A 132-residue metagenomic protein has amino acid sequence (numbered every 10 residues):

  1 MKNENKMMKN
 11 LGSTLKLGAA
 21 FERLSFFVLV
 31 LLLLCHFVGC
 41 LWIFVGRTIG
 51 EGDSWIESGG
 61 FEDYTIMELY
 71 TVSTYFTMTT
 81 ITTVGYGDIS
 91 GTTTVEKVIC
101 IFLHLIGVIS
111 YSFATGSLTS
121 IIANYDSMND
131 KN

Functional and structural regions predicted by a protein language model:
M1, M7-A20: A conserved hydrophobic secondary-structure block that centers on an alpha-helix together with its immediately flanking
M1-K2, E22-G39, G60-K131: Pore domain of cation channels
M8-L11, G46-F61, S127-K131: Interhelical loop segments of eukaryotic multi-pass membrane proteins
